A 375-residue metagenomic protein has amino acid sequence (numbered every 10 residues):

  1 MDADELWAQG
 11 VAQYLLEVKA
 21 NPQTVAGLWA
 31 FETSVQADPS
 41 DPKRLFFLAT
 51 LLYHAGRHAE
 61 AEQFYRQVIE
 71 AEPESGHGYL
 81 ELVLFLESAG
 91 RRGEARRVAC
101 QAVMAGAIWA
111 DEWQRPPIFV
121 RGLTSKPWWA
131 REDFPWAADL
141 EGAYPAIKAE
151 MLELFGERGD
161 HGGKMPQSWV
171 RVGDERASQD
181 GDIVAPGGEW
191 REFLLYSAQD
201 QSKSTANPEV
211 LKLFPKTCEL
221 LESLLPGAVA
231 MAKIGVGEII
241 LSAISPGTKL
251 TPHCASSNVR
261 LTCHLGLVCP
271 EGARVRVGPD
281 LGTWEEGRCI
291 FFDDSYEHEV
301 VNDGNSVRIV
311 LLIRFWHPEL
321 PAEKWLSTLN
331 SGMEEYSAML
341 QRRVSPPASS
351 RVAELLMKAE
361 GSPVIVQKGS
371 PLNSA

Functional and structural regions predicted by a protein language model:
T33-S34, Q67-V68, A102: Canonical positions in the second alpha-helix
T50, H54-G56, E70-I240, I244-V259 (+2 more regions): Fe(II)/2-oxoglutarate oxygenase catalytic core
L261-G266, C289-F291, S306-A322: A short hydrophobic beta-strand segment most commonly corresponding to one strand of the jelly-roll/cupin
L267-E286: A short beta-strand-loop-beta hairpin characteristic of the jelly-roll/cupin
